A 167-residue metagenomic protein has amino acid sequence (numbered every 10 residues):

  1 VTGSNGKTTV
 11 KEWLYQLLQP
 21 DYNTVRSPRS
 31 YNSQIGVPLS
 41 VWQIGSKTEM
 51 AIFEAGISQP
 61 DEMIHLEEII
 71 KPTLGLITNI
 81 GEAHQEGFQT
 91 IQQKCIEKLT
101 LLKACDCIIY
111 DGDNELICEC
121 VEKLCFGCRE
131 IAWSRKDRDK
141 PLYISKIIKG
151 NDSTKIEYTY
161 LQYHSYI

Functional and structural regions predicted by a protein language model:
V1-C128: Phosphate-binding loop of NTP-binding sites
Q92, G127-I167: Adenine nucleotide phosphate-binding catalytic loops in nucleotide-utilizing enzymes
